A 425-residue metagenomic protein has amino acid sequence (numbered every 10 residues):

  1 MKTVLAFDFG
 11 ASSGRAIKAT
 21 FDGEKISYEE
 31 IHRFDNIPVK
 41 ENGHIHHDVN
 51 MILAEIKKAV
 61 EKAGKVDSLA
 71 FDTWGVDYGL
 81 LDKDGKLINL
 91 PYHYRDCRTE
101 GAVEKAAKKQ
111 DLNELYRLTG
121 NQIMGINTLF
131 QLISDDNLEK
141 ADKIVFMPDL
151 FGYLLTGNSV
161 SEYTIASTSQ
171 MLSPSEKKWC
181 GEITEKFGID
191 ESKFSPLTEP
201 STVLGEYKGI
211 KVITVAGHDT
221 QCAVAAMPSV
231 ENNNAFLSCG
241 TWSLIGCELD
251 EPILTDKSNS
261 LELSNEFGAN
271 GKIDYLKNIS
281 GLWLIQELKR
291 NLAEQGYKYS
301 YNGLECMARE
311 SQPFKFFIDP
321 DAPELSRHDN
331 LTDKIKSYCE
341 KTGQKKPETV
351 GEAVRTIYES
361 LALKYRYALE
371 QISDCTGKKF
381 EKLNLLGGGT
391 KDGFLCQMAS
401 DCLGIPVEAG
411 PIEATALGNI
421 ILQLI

Functional and structural regions predicted by a protein language model:
M1-N89, K211-V215, L403-I405: N-terminal glycine/serine-rich phosphate-binding loop of ATP-dependent small-molecule kinases, especially carbohydrate
F9-A11, Y116-H218: Gly/Ser/Thr-rich active-site cleft segment
R15-I17, G157, G268, K277-I279 (+2 more regions): Conserved ATP-utilizing enzyme core subdomain
I56-S68, D135-E139, G181-E191, K346 (+1 more regions): Phosphate/pyrophosphate-binding loops at sites that engage ATP/ADP/AMP, CoA/4′-phosphopantetheine, polyphosphate
V60-N127: Active-site phosphate-binding/coordination module
V66-W74, K143-I144, P196, C375-G388: Short glycine-rich phosphate-binding loop at a beta-alpha junction
Y78-K83, L87-A106, V145-D149, Y153-W179 (+1 more regions): Glycine-rich phosphate-binding loop of actin/hexokinase-like ATP-binding domains
Q312-P411: Activation-segment/catalytic-loop signature of the eukaryotic protein kinase fold
